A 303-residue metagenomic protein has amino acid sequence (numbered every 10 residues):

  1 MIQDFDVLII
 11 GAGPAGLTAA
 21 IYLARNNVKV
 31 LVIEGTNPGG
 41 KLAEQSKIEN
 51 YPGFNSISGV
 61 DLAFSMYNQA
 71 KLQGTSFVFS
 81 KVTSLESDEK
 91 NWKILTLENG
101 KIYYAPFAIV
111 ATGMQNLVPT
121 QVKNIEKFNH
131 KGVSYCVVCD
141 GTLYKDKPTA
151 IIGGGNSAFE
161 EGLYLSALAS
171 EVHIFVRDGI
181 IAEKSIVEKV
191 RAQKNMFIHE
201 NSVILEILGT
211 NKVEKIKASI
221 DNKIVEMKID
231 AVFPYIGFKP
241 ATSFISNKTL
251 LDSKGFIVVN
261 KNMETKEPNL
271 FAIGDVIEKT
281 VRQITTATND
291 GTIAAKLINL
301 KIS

Functional and structural regions predicted by a protein language model:
M1-D6, I10, R25-N26, K215 (+5 more regions): Rossmann-like nucleotide/phosphate-binding core characteristic of flavoprotein oxidoreductases
M1-I10, F77-K147, K217-N222, F233 (+2 more regions): FAD-binding core/adjacent interface of flavoenzyme oxidoreductases
F5-Q73, F159-K184: Beta1-alpha1 glycine-rich phosphate/pyrophosphate-binding loop at the start of Rossmann-like nucleotide-binding domains
G11-G16, G113, G153, G274: Conserved phosphate-binding and hydrolysis motifs of nucleotide-dependent enzymes
K41, V118-P119, F159-E160, A182 (+2 more regions): Glycine/Thr-rich phosphate-binding loops of Rossmann-like dinucleotide-binding domains
A70-L97, I102-Y103, A167-K261, L300-S303: A Rossmann-like FAD-binding core segment of flavoenzymes
Q121, E126-L143, I236-T286, D290-L300: FAD-site-proximal beta/loop scaffold in flavoenzymes
